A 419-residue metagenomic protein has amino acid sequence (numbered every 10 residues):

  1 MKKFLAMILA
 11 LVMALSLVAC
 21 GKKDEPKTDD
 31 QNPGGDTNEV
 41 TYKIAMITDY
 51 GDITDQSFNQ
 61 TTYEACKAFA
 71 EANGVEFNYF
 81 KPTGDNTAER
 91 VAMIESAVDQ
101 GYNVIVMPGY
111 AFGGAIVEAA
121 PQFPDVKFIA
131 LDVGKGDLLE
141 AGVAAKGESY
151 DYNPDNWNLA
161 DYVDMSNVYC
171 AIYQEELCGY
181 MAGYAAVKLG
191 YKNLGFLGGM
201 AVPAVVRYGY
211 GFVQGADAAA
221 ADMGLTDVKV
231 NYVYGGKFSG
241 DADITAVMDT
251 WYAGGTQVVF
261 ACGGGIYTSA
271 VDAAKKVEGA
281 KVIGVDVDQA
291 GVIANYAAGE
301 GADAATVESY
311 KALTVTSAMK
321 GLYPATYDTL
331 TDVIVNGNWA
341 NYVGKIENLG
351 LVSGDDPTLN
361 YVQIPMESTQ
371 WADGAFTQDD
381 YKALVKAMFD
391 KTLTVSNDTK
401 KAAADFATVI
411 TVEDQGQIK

Functional and structural regions predicted by a protein language model:
M1-L9: Positively charged n-region of N-terminal signal peptides that target proteins for export
K2-K3, K22-K23, R90: Basic side chains
L17-V18, A407: A short hydrophobic/aromatic micro-motif that marks alpha-helical segments and, especially, helix-coil
V18-D29: Bacterial lipoprotein signal-peptidase II cleavage site
D29-K419: A residue-level marker of the well-folded mature domains of exported/periplasmic proteins
